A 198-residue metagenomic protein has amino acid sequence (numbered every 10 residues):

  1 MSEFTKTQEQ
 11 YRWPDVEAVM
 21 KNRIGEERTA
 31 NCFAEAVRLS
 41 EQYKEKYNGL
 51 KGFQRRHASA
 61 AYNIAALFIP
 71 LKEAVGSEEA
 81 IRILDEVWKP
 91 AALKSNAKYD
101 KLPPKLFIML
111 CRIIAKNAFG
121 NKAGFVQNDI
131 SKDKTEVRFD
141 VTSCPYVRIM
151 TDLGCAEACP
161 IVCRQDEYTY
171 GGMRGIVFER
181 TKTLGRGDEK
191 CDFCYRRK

Functional and structural regions predicted by a protein language model:
M1-L71: N-terminal, charged low-complexity regulatory/assembly segments
E3-F4, F125-N128, F178: Generic structural motif
M20, L71, N117-A118, D166-T169 (+1 more regions): Hydrophobic, Leu/Ile/Phe/Ala-enriched alpha-helical segments that form helix-helix packing faces
R28, E79, V177-F178: Secondary-structure boundary/capping signal
F68-G154, A158: Amphipathic interaction/junction segments at domain boundaries or subunit interfaces
T135-R138, C144-K198: C-terminal non-catalytic interaction appendages of large macromolecular assemblies
